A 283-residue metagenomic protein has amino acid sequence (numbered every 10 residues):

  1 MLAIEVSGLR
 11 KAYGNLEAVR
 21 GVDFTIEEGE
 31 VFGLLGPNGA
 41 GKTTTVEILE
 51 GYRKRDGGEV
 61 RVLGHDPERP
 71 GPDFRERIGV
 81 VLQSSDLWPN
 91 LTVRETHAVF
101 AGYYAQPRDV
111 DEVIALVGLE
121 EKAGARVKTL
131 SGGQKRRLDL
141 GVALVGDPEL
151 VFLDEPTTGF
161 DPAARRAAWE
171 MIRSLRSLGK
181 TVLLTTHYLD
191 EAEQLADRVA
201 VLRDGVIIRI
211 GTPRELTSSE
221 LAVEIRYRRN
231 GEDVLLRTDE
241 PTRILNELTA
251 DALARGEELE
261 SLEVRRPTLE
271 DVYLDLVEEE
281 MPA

Functional and structural regions predicted by a protein language model:
M1-L2, L216: Extreme N-terminus of proteins, especially the signal/transit-peptide cleavage junction and the first residues
L2-V6, K11-L184, L189-R203, R209: ABC transporter nucleotide-binding domains
R108-D111, E121, R214, T242-N246: Generic alpha-helical secondary structure signal
I208-L216: Charged, amphipathic alpha-helical segments
E215-A283: Short, charged/small-residue-rich alpha-helical element at the C-terminal edge of ABC transporter nucleotide-binding
